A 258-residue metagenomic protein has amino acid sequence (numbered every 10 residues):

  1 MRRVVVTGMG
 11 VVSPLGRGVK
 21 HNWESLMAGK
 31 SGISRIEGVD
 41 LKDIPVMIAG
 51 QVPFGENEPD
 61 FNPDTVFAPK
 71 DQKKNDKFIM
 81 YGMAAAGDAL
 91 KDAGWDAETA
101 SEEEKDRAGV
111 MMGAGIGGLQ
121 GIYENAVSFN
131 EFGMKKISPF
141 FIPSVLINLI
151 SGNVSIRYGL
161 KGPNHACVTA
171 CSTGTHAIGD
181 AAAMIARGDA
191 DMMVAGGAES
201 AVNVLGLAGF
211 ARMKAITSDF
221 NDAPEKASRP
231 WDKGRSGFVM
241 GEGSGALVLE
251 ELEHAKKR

Functional and structural regions predicted by a protein language model:
M1-D71, E253-R258: ACP-dependent fatty acid/polyketide chain-elongation machinery
V5, G82, G109-G113: Short, conserved beta-strand segments within well-ordered enzyme catalytic domains that often line or immediately flank
R17, A28-G38, Q72, K91-R107 (+1 more regions): Acyl-thioester C-C bond-transforming condensing/cleaving domain
V39-W95, I147-K161: A glycine- and small-residue-enriched flexible loop/hinge segment at structural boundaries
